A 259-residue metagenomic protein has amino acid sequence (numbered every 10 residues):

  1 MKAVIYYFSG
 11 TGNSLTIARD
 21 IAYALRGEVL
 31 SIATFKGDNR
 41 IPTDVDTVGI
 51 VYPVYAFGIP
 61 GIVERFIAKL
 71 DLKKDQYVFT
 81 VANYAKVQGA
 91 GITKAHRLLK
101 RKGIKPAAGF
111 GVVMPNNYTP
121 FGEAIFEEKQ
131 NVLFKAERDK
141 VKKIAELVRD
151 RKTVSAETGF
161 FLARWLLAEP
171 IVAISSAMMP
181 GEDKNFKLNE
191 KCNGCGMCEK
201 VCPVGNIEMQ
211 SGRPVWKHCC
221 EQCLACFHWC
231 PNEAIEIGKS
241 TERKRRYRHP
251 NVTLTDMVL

Functional and structural regions predicted by a protein language model:
K2-V4, S9-I17, Y23-Y52, A56-S176 (+2 more regions): FMN-binding flavodoxin-like domain, especially the glycine-rich phosphate-binding loop
I41-P42, D71, M179, C195 (+2 more regions): Generic structural signal for beta-strand residues in well-ordered domains
F79-V81, D183-K184, S211: A short, structure-level motif marking secondary-structure boundaries and short turns
G122-A124, C223-A225, N251-T255: Short low-complexity, flexible loop/linker segments enriched in glycine and/or proline with clustered acidic
F161-C195, K200: A mid-sequence, solvent-exposed acidic-amphipathic segment
K187-L188, N193, M197-E221, A225-E242: Iron-sulfur cluster-binding cysteine motifs and their immediate structural context in ferredoxin-like electron-transfer
E233-L259: Long, positively charged, glycine-interspersed low-complexity recognition regions
